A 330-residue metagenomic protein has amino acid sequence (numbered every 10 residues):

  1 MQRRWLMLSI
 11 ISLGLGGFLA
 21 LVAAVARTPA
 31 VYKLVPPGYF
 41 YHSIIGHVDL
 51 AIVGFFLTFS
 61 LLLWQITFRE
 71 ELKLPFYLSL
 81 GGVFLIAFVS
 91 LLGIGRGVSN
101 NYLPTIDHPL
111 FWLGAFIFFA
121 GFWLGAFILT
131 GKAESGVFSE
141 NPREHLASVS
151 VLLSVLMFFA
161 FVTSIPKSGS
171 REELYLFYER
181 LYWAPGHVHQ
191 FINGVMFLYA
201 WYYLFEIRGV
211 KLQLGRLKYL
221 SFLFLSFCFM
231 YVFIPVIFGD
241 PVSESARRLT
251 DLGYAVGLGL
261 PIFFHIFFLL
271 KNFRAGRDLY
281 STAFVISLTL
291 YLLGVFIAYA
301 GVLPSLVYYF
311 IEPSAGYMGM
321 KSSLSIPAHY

Functional and structural regions predicted by a protein language model:
M1-Y330: Hydrophobic alpha-helical transmembrane segments of multi-pass integral membrane proteins
